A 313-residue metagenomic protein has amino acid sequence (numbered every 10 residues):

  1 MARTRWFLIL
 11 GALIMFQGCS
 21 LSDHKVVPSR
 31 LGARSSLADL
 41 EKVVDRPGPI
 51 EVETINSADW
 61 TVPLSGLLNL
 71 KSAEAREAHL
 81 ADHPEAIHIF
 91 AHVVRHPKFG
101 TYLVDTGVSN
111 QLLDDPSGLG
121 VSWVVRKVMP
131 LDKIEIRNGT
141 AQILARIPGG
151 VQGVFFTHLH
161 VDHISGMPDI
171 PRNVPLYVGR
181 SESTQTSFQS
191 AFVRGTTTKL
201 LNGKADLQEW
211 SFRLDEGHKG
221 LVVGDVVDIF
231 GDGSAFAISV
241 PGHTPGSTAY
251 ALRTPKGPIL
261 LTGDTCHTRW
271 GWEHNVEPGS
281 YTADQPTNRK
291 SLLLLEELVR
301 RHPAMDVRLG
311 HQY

Functional and structural regions predicted by a protein language model:
M1-F7: Bacterial N-terminal signal peptides that target proteins for export
F7, C19-N138, G257-G263, R300: Metallo-beta-lactamase
S22, N110, V125-Q142, A249 (+1 more regions): Cap/insert and terminal regions of metallo-dependent hydrolase folds
I89, S117-V178: Active-site metal-binding motif and surrounding structural segment of the metallo-beta-lactamase
L103-D105, G153-H158, V178-G179, S239-G242 (+3 more regions): Active-site neighborhood of phospho(di)ester-bond hydrolases with catalytic His/Asp-centered motifs
D132-G149, R180-S239, A283-A304: Metallo-beta-lactamase
G217-H218, G224, G233-G246, A251-L261 (+1 more regions): Copper-binding active sites and cupredoxin-like electron-transfer domains, recognizing His/Cys-rich ligand loops
